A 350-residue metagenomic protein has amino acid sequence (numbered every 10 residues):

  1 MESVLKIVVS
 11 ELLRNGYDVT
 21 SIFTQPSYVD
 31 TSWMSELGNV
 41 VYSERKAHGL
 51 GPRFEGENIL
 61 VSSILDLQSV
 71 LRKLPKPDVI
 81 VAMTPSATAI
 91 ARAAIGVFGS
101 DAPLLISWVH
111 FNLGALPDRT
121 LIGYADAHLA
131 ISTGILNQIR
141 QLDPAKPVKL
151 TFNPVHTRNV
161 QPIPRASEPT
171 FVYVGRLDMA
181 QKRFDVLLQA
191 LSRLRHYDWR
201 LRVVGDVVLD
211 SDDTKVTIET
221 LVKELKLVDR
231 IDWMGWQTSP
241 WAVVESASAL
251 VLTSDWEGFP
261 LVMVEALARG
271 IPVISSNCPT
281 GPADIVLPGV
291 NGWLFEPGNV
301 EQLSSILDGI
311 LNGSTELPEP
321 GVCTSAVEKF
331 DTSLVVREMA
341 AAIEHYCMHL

Functional and structural regions predicted by a protein language model:
E2-I7, P169, D178-R193, D213-V216: A conserved mid-protein helix/loop that constitutes part of the nucleotide-sugar donor-binding site
E11-V61, L209, T214: N-terminal strand-loop element at the rim of the active site of nucleotide-sugar-dependent glycosyltransferases
A82-T88, V109: Short His-centered aromatic/hydrophobic patch
A125-Q161: Donor nucleotide-sugar binding/catalytic pocket of nucleotide-sugar-dependent glycosyltransferases
K215-G235: Nucleotide-activated donor-binding/catalytic signature segment of Leloir-type glycosyltransferases, i.e., the conserved
W236, D255: Aromatic "clamp/platform" in nucleotide-sugar-dependent glycosyltransferases that forms part of the donor/acceptor
P272-S276: Short hydrophobic beta-strand element within catalytic cores of glycosyltransferases and related nucleotide-activated
L287-G289, W293-V300, D308-T315: Conserved acidic donor-binding segment of nucleotide-sugar-dependent glycosyltransferases
